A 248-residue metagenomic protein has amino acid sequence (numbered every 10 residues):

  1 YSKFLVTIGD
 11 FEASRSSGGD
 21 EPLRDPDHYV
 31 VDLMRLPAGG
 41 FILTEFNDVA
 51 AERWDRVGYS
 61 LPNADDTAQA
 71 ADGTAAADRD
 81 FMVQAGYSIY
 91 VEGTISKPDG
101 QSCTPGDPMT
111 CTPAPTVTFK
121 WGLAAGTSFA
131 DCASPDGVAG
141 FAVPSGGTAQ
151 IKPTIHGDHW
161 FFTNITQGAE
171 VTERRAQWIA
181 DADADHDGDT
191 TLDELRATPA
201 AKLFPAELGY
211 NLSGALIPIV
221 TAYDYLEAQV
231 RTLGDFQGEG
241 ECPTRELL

Functional and structural regions predicted by a protein language model:
Y1-L248: A short, solvent-exposed, low-complexity linear motif enriched for acidic/polar residues with Pro/Gly/Ser/Thr
